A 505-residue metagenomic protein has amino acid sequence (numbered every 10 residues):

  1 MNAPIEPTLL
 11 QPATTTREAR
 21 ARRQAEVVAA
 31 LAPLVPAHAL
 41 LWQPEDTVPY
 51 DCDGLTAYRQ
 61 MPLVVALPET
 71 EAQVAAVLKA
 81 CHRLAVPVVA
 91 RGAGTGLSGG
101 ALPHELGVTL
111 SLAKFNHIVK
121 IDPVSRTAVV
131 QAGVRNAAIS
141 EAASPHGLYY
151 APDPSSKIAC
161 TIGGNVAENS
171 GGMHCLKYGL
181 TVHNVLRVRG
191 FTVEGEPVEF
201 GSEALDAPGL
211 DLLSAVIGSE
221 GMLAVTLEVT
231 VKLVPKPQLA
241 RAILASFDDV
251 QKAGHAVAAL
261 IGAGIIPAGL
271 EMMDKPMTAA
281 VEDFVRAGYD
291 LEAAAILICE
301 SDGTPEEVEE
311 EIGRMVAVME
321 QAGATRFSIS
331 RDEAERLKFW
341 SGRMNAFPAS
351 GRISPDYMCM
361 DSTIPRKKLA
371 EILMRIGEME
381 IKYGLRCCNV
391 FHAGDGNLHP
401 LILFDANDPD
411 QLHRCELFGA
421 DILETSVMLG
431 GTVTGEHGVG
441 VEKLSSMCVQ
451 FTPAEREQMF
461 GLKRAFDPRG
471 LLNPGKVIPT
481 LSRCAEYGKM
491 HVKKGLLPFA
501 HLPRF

Functional and structural regions predicted by a protein language model:
M1-K79, G96-R126, S155, K275-R286 (+4 more regions): N-terminal flexible segment immediately upstream of the FAD-binding catalytic core in FAD-dependent oxidoreductases
A37, V427-V439, K463-I478: Alpha-helix capping/hinge segments and adjacent helical runs
L41-D51, V231-P235, R241-F418, T425 (+1 more regions): C-terminal substrate-recognition/cap domain of FAD-linked oxidoreductases
C81, G221, D467: Conserved, mostly hydrophobic/aromatic
S98-N116, S144-L148, G171-V182, V229-P235 (+3 more regions): A glycine- and small-aliphatic-rich helix-loop capping segment at beta-alpha/alpha-beta transitions that lines
H117-E271, L472, G488-K493, F499-F505: FAD-binding subdomain of flavoenzyme oxidoreductases
E196, S445-F505: Activity-critical C-terminal alpha-helical subdomain
